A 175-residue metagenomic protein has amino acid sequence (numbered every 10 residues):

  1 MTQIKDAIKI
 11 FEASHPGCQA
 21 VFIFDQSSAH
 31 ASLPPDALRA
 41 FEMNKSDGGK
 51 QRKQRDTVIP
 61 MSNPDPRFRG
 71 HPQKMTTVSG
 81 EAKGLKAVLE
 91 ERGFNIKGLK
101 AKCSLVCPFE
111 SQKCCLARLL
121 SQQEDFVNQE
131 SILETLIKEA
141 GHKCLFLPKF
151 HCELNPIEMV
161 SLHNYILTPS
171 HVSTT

Functional and structural regions predicted by a protein language model:
M1-T175: Short functional hotspots at interaction and active-site rims
